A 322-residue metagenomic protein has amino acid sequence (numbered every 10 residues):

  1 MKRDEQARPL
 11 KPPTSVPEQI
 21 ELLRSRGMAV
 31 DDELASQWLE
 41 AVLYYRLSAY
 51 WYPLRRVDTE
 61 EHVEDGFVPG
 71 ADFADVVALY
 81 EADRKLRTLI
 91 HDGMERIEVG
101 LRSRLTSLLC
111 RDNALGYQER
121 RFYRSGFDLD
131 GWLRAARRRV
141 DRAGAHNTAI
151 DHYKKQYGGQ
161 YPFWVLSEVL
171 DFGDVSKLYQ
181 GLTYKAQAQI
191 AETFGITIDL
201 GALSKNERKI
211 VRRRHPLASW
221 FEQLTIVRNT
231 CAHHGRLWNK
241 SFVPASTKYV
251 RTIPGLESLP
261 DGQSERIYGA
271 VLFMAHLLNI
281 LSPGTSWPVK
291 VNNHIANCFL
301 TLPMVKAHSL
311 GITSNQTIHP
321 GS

Functional and structural regions predicted by a protein language model:
M1-S322: Long, contiguous internal "core" modules enriched in hydrophobic/ aromatic residues
